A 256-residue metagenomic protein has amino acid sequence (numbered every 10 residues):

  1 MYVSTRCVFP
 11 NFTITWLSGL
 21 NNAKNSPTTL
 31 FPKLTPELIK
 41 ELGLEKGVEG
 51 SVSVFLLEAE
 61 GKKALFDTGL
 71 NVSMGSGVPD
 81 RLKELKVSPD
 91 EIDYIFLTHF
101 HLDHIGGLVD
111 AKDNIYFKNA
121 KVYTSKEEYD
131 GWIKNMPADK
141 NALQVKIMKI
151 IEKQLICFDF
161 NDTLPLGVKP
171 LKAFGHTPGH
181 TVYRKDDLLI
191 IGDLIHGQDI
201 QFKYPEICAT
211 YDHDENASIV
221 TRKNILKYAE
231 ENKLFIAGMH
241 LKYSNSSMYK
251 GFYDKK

Functional and structural regions predicted by a protein language model:
M1-Y2, G50-V52, V168, P178-H180 (+1 more regions): Short beta-strand-initiation
V3-E84, V182-L194: Conserved beta-strand hairpin/beta-sheet module of binuclear metal-dependent hydrolase folds, prominently
G19-L20, T68-N71, F100, E127-E128 (+3 more regions): Active-site metal-binding loops of divalent metal-dependent hydrolases
F31-I39, E45, G197-D212, Y253-K256: Active-site gating loops and adjacent loop-to-helix segments of metal-dependent hydrolytic enzymes
A64-F66, F96, V122, L188-I190 (+1 more regions): Residue-level marker for buried hydrophobic side chains located in beta-strands that build the well-ordered beta-sheet
G69-I151: Active-site HxH/HxHxD metal-binding segment of metal-dependent hydrolases
K118-K172, A217-K233: Metallo-beta-lactamase
K146, D162-T163, K172-F174, P178-K250: Metallo-beta-lactamase
